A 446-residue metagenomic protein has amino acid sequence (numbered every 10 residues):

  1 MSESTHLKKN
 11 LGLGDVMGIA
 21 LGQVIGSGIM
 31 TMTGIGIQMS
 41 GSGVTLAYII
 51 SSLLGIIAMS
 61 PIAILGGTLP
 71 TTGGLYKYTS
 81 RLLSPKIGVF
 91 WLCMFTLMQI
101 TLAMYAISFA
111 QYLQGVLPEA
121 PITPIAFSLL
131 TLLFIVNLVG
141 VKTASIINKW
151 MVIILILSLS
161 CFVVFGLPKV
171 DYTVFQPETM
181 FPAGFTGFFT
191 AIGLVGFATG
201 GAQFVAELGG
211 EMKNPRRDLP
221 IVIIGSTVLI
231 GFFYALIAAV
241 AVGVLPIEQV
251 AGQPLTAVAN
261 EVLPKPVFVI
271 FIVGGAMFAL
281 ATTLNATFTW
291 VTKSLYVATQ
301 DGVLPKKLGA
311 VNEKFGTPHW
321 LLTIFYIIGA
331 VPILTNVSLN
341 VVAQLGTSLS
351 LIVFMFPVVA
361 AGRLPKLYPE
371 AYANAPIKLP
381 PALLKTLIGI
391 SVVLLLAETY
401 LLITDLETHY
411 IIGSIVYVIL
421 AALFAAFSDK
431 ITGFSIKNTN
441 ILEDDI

Functional and structural regions predicted by a protein language model:
M1-G34, M39-G43, G55-I56, S60 (+4 more regions): Membrane-interface "cap" regions at the ends of multi-pass membrane proteins
S2-K8, V44-T45, P118-P121, W150-V269 (+1 more regions): Helix-loop-helix junctions that connect adjacent transmembrane segments in multi-pass membrane transporters
S2-L7, S40-T45, I62-I87, S108-F109 (+5 more regions): Flexible loop linkers connecting adjacent transmembrane helices in multi-pass alpha-helical membrane transporters
N10-A20, S84-T96, L129, P182-V195 (+4 more regions): Select transmembrane alpha-helical segments in multipass membrane proteins
I35-M39, A47, I57-L138, T143 (+2 more regions): Hydrophobic transmembrane alpha-helices that form the core helical bundles of multi-pass secondary transporters
K77-T79, G115, I224-T287, L304-V341 (+1 more regions): TM-loop-TM module centered on a large, flexible mid-protein loop between adjacent transmembrane helices in multi-pass
I122-V170, T179-G184, I223-T227, A343-F356 (+2 more regions): Membrane-interface loop-to-helix entry segments
K307-G316, F354-Y410, F434-I446: C-terminal membrane-solvent junction of multi-pass transporters and transport-like membrane proteins
